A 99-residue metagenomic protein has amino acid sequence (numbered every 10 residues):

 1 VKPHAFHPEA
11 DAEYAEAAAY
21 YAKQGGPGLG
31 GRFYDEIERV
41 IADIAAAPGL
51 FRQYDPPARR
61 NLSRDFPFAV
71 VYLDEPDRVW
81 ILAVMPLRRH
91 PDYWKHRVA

Functional and structural regions predicted by a protein language model:
V1, P27, A69, L73-A99: Enriched for short, Lys/Arg-rich terminal
V1-Y34, A99: Arg/Lys-rich, positively charged N-terminal/basic patches that mediate binding to nucleic acids
A18, E38-I41, L82-M85: Conserved protein kinase catalytic domain
A19, G26, A42, A46-L50 (+2 more regions): Generic structural signal for secondary-structure transition and capping sites
G30, R52-Y54, Y93: Short, hydrophobic secondary-structure boundary micro-motifs
E38, A46-W80: Basic/aromatic recognition patch in beta-strand/loop cores that engages polyanionic ligands
